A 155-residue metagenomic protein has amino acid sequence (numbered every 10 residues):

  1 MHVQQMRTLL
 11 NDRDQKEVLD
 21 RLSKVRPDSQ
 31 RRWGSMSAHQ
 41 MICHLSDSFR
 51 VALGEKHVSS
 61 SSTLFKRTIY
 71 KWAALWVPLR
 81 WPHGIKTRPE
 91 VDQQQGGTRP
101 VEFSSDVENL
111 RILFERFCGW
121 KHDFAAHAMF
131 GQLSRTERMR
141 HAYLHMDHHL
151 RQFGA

Functional and structural regions predicted by a protein language model:
M1-S23: Extreme N-terminal tail/first-helix region
H2-Q4, G54-N109: Short, helix-capping/interhelical loops that line the mouth of catalytic, cofactor-, or ligand-binding pockets
Q5-M6, S29-R31, G96-V101, R135-R138: Active-site rim elements
N11-D12, L110-F114, Y143: Membrane-proximal intrinsically disordered regions of secretory-pathway and membrane-system proteins
D28-W76, A126-A155: Short, contiguous alpha-helical
Q30, D106, L110-H127: Conserved, structured core segments of small domains
T87-Q94, W120-S134: Short helix/strand-capping connector loops at secondary-structure junctions
